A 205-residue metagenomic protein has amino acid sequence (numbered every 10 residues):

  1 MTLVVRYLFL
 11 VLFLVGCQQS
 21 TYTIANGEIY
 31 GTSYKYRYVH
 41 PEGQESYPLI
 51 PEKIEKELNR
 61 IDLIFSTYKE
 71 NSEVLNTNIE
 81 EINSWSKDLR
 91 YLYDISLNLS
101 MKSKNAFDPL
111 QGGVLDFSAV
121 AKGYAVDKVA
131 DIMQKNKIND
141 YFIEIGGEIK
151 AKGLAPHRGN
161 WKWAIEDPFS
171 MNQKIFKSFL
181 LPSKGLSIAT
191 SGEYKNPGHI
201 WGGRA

Functional and structural regions predicted by a protein language model:
T2-A205: Mature catalytic core of soluble alpha/beta enzymes
